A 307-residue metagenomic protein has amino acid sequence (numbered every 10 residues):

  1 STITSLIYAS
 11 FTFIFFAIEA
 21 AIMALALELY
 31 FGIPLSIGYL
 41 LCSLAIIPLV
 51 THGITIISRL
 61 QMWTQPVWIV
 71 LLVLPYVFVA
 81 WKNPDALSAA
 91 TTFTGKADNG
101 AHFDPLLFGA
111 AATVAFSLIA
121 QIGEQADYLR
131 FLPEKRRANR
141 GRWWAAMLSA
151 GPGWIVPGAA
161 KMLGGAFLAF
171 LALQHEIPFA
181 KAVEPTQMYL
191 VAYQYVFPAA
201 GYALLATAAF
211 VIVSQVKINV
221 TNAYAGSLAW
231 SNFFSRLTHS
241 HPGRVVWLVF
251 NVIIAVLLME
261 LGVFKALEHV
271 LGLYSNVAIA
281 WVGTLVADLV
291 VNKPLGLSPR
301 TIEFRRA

Functional and structural regions predicted by a protein language model:
S1, E19-I37, L129-R137, V220-L248 (+1 more regions): Helix-loop-helix connectors at the membrane interface of multi-pass transporters/channels
I7-I18, V67-F78, S117-Q121, W144-L173 (+1 more regions): Selective recognition of specific alpha-helical transmembrane segments in multi-pass small-molecule
F15-A26, L49-I56, V79-A90, A160-P178 (+4 more regions): Transmembrane helix-loop junctions in multi-pass membrane proteins
I37-C42, I46-K82, L271-G283: Membrane-interface loop-to-helix entry segments
H52-M62, G123-A160, H175-V191, S227-P242: Hydrophobic, small-residue-rich membrane helices and short re-entrant helix-turn-helix hairpins that build
V67, V282-A307: C-terminal membrane-solvent junction of multi-pass transporters and transport-like membrane proteins
Y76-N83, G95-L168, P198-V220, R306-A307: Hydrophobic, membrane-embedded alpha-helices of multi-pass small-molecule transporters
N232-K265, F304-A307: Loop-to-transmembrane helix boundary motifs in multi-pass membrane proteins
